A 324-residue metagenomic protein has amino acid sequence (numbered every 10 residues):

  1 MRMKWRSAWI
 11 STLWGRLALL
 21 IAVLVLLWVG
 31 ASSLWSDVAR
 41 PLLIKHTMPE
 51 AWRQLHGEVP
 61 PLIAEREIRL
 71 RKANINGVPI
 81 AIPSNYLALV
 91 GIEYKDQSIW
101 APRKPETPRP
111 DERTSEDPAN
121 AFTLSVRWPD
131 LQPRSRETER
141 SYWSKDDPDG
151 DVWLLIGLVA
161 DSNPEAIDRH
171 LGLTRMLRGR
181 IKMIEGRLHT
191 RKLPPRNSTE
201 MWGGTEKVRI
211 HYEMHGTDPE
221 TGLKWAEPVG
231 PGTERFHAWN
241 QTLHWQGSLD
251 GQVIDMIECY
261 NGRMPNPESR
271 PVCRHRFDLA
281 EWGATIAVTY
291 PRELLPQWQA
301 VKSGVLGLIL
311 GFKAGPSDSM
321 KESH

Functional and structural regions predicted by a protein language model:
R2-L26: N-terminal Sec-pathway targeting helices
L26-D37: Hydrophobic membrane-targeting alpha-helices
S36-P231: N-terminal export/ancillary region detector
R71-K72, P79, E234, Q246-D250 (+1 more regions): A general structural signal for short secondary-structure junctions and capping/turn motifs
T199-S269: Signature of long, low-cysteine stretches enriched in small and polar/charged residues
Q252-H324: Long, compositionally biased interface segments
